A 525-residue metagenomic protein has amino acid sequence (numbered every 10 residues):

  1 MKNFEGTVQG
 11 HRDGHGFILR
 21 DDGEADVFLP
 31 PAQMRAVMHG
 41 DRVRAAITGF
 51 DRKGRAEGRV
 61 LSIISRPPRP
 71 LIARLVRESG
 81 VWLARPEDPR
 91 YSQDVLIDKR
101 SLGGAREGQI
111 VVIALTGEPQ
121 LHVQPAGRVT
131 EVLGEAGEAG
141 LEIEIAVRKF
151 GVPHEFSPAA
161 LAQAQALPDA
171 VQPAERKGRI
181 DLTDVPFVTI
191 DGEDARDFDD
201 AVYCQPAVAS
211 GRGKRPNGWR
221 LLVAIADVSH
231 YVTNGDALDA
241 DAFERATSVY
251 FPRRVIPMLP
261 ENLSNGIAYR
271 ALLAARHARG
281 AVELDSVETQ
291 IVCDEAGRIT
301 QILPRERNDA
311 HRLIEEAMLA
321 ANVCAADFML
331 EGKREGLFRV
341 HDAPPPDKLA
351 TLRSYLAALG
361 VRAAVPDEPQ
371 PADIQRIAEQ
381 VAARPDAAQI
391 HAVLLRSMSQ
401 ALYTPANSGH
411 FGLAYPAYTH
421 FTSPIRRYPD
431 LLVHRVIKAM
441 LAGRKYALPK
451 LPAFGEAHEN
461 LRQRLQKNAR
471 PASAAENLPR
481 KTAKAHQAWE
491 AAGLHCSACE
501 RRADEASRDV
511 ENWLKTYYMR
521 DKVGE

Functional and structural regions predicted by a protein language model:
M1-F4, C324, D342, P346-L352 (+1 more regions): Structured C-terminal cores of nucleic-acid metabolism proteins
M1-L222, S229-A268: Charge-lined substrate channels and their catalytic hotspots, especially those that engage the 3′ end of RNA
P30, I113-L115, P125, D191 (+3 more regions): Feature marking long nucleic-acid-engaging regions of large polymerase/nuclease enzymes
Q33, H39, A56, V60 (+15 more regions): Helical mechanochemical/support elements of P-loop NTPase systems and associated helical scaffolds
A36, A46, F50, I63-P67 (+17 more regions): Conserved, well-folded catalytic cores of nucleic-acid-processing and energy-transducing macromolecular machines
R42, V152-F156, L161-L167, A281-Q290 (+1 more regions): Short, charge-rich amphipathic segments
V60, G297-I299, A503: A broad structural signal for short, well-ordered beta-strand segments within beta-sheet-rich domains
